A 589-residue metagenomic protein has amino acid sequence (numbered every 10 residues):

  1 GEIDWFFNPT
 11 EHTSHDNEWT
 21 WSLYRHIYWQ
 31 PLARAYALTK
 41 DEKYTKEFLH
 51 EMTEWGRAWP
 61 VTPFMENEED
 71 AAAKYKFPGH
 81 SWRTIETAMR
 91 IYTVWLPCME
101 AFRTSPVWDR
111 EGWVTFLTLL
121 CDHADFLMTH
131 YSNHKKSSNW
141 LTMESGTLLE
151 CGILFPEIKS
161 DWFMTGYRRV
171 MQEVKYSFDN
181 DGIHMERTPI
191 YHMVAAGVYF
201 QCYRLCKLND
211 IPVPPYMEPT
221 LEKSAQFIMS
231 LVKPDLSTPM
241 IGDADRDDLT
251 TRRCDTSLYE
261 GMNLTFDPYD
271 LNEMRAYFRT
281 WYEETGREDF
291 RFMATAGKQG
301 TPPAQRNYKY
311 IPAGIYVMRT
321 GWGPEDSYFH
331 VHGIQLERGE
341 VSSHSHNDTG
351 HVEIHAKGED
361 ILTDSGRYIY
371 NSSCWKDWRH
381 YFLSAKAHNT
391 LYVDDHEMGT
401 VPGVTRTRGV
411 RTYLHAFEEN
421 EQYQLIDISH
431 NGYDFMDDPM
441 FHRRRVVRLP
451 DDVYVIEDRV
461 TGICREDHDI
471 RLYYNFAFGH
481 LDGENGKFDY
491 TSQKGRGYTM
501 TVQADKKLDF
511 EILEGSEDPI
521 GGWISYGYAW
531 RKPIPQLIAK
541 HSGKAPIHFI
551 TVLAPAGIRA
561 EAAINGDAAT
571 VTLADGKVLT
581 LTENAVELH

Functional and structural regions predicted by a protein language model:
G1, N8-T10, H130, R319-G321 (+8 more regions): Structured loops at beta-to-helix junctions and adjacent beta-edge loops in soluble globular domains
E2-P9, H15-V232, S237: Aromatic-lined, polymer-binding surfaces characteristic of secreted/periplasmic polysaccharide-degrading enzymes
E18, L23-R25, A313-I315, T349-H351 (+5 more regions): Extracellular structured ligand-interaction cores
A88, A244, P268, R275 (+1 more regions): CBM-like, beta-strand-rich accessory domains located in the C-terminal region of large, secreted polysaccharide-active
L148, I228, M318, D458 (+1 more regions): A residue-level signal for conserved active-site and pocket-lining positions in enzyme catalytic cores
I183-L362, F417-E421, G543, H548 (+3 more regions): Carbohydrate-active enzyme catalytic cores, enriched for enzymes that act on polyanionic acidic polysaccharides
P324, E337, Y368-Y370, D434 (+1 more regions): Short, surface-exposed beta-strand-loop junctions and turns on beta-sheet-rich folds
L362-S365, I369-S373: Cytochrome P450 core scaffold surrounding the K-helix E-X-X-R motif and the conserved "meander" helix-loop region
